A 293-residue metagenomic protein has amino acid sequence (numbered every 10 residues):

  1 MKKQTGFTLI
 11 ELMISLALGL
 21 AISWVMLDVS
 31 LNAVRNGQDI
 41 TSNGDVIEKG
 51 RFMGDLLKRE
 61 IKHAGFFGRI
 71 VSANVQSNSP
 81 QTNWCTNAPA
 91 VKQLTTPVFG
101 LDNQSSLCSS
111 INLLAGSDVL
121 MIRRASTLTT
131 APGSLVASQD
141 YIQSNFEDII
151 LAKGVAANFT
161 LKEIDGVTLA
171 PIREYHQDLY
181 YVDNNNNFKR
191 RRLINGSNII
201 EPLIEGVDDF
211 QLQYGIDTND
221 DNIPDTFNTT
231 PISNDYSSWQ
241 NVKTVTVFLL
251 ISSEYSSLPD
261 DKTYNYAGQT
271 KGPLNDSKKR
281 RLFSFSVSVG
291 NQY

Functional and structural regions predicted by a protein language model:
K2-A64: Aliphatic-rich helix starts adjacent to a transmembrane/signal segment
A17, I223, G290-Y293: Alpha-helical hydrophobic packing sites
D39, R51, S72-N74, S288 (+1 more regions): Short capping/connector residues at structural and topological boundaries
M53-Q240, F248, S256-K279: N-terminal pilin/flagellin-like segments and related low-complexity appendage regions
V245: C-terminal helical cap and adjacent loop that interface with cofactors, partners, or active-site loops
F248-E254, G290-Q292: Short, loop-centered acidic/histidine patches that primarily coordinate divalent metals
L274-Y293: Low-complexity, S/T/G/P-rich flexible repeat/linker segments used as non-globular hinges and stalks within
